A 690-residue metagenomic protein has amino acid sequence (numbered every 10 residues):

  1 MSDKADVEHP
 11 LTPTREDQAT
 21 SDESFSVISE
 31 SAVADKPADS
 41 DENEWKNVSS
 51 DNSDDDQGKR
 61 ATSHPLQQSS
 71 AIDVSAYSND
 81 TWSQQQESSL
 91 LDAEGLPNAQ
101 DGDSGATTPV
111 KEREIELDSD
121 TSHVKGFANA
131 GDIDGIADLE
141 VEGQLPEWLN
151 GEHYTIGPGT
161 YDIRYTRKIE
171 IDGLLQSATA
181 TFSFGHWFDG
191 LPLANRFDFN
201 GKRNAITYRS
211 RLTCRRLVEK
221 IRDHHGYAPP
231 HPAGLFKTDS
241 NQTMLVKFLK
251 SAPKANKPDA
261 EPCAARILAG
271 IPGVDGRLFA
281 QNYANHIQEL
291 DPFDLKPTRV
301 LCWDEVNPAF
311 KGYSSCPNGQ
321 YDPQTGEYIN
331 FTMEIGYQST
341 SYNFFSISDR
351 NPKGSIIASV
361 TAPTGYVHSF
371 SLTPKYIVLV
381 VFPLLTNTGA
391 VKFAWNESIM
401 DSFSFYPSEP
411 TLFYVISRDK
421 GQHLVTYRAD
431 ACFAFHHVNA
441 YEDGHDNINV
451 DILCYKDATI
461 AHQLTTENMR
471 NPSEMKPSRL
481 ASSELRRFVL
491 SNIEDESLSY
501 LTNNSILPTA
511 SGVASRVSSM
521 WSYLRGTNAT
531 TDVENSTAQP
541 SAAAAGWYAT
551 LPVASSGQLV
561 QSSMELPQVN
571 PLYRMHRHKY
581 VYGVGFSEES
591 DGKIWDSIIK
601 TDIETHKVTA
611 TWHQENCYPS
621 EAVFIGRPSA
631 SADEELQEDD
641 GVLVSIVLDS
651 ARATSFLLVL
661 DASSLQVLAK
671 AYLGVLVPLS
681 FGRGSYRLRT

Functional and structural regions predicted by a protein language model:
S2-D17, S21-T690: Beta-propeller domains
